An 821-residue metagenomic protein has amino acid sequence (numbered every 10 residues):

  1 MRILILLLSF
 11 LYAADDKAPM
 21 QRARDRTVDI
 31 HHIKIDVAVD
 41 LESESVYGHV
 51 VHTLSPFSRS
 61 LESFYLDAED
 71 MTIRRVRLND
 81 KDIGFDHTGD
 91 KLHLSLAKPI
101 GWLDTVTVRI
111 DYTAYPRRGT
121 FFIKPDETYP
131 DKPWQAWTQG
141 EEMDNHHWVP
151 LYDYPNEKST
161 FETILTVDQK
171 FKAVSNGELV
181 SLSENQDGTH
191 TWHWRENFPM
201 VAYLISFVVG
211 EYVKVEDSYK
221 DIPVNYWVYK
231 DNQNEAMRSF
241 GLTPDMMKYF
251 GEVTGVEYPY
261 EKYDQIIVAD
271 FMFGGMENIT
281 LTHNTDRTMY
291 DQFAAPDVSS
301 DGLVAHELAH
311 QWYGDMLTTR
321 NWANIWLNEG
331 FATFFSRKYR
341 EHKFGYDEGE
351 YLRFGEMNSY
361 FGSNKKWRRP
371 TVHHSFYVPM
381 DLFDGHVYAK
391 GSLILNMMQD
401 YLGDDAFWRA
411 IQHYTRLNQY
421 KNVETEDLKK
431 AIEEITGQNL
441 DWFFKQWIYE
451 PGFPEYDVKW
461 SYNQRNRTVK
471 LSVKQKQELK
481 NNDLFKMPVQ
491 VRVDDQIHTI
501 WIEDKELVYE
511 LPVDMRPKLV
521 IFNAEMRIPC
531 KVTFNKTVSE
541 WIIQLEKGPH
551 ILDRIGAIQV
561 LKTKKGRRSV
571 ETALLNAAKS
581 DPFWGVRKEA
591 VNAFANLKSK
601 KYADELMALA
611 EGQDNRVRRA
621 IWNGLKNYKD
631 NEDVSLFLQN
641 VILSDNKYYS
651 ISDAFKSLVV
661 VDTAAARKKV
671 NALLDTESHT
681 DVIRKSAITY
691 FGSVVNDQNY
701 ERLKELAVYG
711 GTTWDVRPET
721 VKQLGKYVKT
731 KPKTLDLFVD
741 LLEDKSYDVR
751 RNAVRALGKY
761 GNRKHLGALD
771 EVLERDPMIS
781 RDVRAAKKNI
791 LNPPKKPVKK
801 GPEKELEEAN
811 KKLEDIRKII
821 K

Functional and structural regions predicted by a protein language model:
Y12-Y47, P130-Q135, P155, G437-Q446: N-terminal, polar/Ser/Thr-rich
V51-D70, E162-D168, K474-Q490: Surface-exposed beta-strand/loop patches in extracellular or lumenal glycoproteins
F64, E69-Y129, D187, D504-R516: A surface-exposed beta-strand-loop module
D111-Y212, V372: Extended, low-hydrophobicity, Ser/Thr/Pro/Gly-biased non-transmembrane segments
V167, K230, A309, D405 (+5 more regions): Non-catalytic accessory/interaction domains
W194, N225-V473: Hydrophobic alpha-helical and helix-loop surface patches within well-folded domains that function as non-catalytic
M526-C530, L552-G566, N576, G585-S599 (+11 more regions): Structural detector for internal amphipathic alpha-helices that build alpha-solenoid repeat scaffolds
W541-E546, A573-P582, E605-Q613, F637-D645 (+5 more regions): Alpha-solenoid HEAT/Armadillo-like helical repeat scaffolds in large eukaryotic proteins
